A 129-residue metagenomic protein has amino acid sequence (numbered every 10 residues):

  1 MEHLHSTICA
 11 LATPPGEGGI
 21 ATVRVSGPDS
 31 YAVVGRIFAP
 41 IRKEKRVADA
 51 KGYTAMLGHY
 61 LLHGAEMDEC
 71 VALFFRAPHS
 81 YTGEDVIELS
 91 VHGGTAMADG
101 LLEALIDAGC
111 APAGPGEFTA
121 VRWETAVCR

Functional and structural regions predicted by a protein language model:
M1-R129: A glycine-rich (often HGG/GG-containing) alpha/beta subdomain
